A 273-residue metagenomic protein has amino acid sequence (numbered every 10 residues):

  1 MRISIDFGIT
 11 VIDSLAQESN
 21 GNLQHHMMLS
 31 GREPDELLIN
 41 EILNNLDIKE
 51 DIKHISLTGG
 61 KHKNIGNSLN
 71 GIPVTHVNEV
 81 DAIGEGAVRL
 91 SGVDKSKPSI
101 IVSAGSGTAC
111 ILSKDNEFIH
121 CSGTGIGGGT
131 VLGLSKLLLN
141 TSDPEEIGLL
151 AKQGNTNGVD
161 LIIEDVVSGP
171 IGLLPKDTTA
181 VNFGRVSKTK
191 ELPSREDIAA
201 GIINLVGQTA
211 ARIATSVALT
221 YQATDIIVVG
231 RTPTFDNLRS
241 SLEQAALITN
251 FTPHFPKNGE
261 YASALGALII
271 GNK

Functional and structural regions predicted by a protein language model:
R2-D6, H54-S56, K97-S103, G123: Short glycine-aspartate micro-motif
R2-L37, E41, F118: Short glycine-rich, Thr/Ser-proximal phosphate-binding strand/loop in the N-terminal lobe of ATP-dependent enzymes
D6-V11, V102-G107, G125-G128, R231-T232: A short acidic Gly-Thr/Ser loop motif
V11, L57-I65, S216-A245, E260: Glycine-rich phosphate-binding loops at beta-strand->alpha-helix junctions
M27-S30, N44-E79, D94, S113-H120: Short beta-strand-loop/turn "lid" adjacent to the catalytic site in phosphate-handling enzymes
T75-V102, S106-E117, L265-G271: Conserved phosphate-binding catalytic cores of ATP/NTP-utilizing and phosphoryl-transfer enzymes
G84-L90, V131-K136, D143, F251-K273: Glycine-rich phosphate-binding/hydrolytic loop that grips phosphoryl groups
L137-T209, I213: Active-site rim beta-loop-alpha module in soluble metabolic enzymes
